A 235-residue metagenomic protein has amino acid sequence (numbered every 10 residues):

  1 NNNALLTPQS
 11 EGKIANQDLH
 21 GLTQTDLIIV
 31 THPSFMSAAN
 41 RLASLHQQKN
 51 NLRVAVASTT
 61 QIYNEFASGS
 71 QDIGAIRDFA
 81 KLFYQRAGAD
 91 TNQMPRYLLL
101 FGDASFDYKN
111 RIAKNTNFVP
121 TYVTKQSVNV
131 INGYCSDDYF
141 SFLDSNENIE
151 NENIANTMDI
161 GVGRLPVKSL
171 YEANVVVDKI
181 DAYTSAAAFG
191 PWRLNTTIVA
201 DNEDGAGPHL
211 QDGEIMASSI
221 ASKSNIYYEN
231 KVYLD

Functional and structural regions predicted by a protein language model:
N1-D235: Cysteine-dependent hydrolase recognition
